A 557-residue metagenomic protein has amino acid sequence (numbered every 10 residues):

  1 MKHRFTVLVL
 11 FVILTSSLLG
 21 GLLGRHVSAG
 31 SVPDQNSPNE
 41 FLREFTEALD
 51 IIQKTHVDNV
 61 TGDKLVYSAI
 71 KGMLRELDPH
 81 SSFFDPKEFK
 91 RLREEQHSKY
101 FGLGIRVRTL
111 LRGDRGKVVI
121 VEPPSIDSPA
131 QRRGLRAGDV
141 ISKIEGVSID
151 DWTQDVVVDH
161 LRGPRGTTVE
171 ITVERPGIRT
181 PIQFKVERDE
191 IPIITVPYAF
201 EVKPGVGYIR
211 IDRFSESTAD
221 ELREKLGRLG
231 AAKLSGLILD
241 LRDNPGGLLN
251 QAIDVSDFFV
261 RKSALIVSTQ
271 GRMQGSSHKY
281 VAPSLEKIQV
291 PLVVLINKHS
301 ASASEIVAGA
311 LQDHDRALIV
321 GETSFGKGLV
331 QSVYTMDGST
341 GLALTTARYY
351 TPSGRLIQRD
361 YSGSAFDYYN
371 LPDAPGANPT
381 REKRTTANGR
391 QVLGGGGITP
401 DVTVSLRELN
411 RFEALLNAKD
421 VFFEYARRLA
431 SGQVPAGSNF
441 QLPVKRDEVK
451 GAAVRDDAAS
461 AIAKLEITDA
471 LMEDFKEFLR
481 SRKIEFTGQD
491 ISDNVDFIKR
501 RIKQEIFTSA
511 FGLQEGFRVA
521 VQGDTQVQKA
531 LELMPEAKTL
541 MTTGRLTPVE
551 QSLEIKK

Functional and structural regions predicted by a protein language model:
M1-R4, K557: Positively charged n-region of N-terminal signal peptides that target proteins for export
V7-L22: Hydrophobic membrane-insertion alpha-helices, especially the h-region of bacterial N-terminal signal peptides
L22-G30: Hydrophobic single-pass membrane-insertion segments
A29-F41, L49, Q53-G62, E122-A137 (+1 more regions): Cleft-lining beta-strand/loop regions that shape enzyme active-site pockets
H56-V119, T168-E170, E174-R188, P192-Y198 (+3 more regions): Extended, small/polar residue-biased N-terminal targeting/export presequences and adjacent propeptide/linker tracts
R115-V118, S217-D220, L356-Q358: Solvent-exposed, non-transmembrane alpha-helical starts
A303, G309, D315-R316, E322 (+1 more regions): Polar, glycine-rich mid-to-C-terminal structural blocks that act as macromolecule-binding/assembly scaffolds
L356-I357, Y361-K557: Conserved functional hotspot residues or short segments at active or partner-binding sites across diverse domains
